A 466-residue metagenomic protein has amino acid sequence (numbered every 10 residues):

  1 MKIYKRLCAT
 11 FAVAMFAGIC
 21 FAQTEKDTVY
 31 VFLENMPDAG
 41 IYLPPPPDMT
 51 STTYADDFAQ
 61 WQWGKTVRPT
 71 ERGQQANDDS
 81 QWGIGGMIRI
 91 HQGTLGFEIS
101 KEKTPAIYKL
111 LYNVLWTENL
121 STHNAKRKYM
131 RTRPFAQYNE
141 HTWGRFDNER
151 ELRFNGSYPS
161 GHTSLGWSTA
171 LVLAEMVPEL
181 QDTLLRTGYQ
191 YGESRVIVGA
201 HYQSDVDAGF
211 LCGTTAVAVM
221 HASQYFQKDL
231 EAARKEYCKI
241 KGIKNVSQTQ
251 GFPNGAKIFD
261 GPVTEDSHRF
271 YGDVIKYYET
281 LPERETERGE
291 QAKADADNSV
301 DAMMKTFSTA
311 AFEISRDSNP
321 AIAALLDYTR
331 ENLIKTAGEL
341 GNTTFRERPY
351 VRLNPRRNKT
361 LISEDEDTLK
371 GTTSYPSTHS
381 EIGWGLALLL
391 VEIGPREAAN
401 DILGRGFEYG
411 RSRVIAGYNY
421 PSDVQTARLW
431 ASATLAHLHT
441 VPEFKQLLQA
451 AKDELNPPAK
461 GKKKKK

Functional and structural regions predicted by a protein language model:
M1-Q23: Bacterial Sec-dependent N-terminal signal peptides
Y4-K5, G161, S204, T378 (+1 more regions): Residue-level micro-sites within transmembrane alpha helices that shape and flank functional polar/acidic positions
T10-F11, W167, T215, W384 (+1 more regions): Intrinsically disordered, low-complexity segments enriched in polar/charged small residues
M15-I19, E175, A218, E392 (+1 more regions): Residues in and immediately flanking transmembrane alpha helices
T24-V198, V219, Y225, D229 (+3 more regions): Hydrophobic alpha-helical bundle signature of multipass membrane enzymes
Q190-H221, E408-H439: Interfacial helix-loop-helix junctions of multi-pass membrane proteins
Y225-E231, T440-Q449: Functional transmembrane or membrane-interface alpha-helices that line membrane-embedded catalytic, ligand-binding
